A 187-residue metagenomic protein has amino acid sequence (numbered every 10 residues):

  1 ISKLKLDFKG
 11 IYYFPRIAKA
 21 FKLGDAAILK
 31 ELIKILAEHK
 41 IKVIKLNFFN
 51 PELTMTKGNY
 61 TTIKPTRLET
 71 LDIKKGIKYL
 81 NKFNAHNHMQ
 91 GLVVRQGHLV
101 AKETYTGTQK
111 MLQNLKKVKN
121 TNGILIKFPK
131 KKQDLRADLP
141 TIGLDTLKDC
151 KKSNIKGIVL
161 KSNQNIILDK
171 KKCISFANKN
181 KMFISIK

Functional and structural regions predicted by a protein language model:
I1-F14, K22-L29, K34-K151, N165: Conserved mixed alpha/beta catalytic, RNA-binding, or beta-rich assembly cores of soluble enzyme, regulatory
G10-A20, S175, I184-K187: Peripheral docking tails and interdomain loops at the edges of cofactor- or intermediate-handling domains
K148-K187: C-terminal binding/interaction regions
